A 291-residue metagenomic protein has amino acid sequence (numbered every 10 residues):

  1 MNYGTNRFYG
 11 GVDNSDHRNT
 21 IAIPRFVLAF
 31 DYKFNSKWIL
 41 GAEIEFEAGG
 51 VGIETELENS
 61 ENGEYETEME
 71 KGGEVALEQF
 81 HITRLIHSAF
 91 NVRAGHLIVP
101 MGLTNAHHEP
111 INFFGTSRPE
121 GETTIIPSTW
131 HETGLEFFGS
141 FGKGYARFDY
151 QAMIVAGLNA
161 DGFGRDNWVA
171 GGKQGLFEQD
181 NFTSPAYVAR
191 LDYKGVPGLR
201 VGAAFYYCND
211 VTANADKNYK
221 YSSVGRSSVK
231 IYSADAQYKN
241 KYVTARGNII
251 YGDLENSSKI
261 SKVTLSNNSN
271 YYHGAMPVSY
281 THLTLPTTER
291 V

Functional and structural regions predicted by a protein language model:
M1-G4, S15-A160, T183-V188, D192-R200 (+3 more regions): Outer membrane beta-barrel
G4, A106, T116-S117, D149 (+2 more regions): Outer-membrane pore/translocation modules
T5-V12, G52-N59, G73-A76, A106-I111 (+3 more regions): Outer-membrane beta-barrel translocator domains and adjoining extracellular loop/strand segments of Gram-negative
N14-R18, E68-E70, E122-P127, L176-D180 (+2 more regions): Outer-membrane beta-barrel domain signature
L97, I250, P286: Anionic group-transfer/hydrolysis microenvironments
Y193-L283: Detector for outer-membrane/organellar transmembrane beta-barrel domains, recognizing the amphipathic beta-strand
H282-V291: Single conserved hydrophobic/aromatic residue that forms the stacking wall/gate of nucleotide- or nucleobase-binding
